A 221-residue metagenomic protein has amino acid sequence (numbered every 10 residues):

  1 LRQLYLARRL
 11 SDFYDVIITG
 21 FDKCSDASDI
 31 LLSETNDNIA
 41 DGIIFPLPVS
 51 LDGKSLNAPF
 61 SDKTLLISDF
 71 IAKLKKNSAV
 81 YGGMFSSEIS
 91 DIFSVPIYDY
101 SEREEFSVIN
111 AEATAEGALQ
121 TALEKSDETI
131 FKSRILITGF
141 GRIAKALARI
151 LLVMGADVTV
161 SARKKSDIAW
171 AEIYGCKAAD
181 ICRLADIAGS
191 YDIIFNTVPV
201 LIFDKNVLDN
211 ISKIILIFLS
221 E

Functional and structural regions predicted by a protein language model:
L1-L10, G20, F131-L152: Glycine-rich adenosine-cofactor-binding loop
R2, T19-C24, P48, M84-S90 (+1 more regions): Short, polar loop motifs at secondary-structure junctions
F13-S28, M154-Y174: NAD(P)-binding Rossmann-fold cofactor-contacting core
D15-F21, A79-F85, V158-A162, I194-T197 (+1 more regions): Short, hydrophobic beta-strand segments that form beta-sheet elements in well-ordered domains
D29-N36, K177-R183: Short acidic-hydrophobic, aromatic-tinged amphipathic segments that line or gate anion-handling sites
D41-G42, A79, R134, D192-I193 (+1 more regions): Structural motif
I44-K132: Glycine/serine-rich phosphate-binding loop and adjoining beta1-alpha1 elements at the start of nucleotide-handling
P48, D52, L66-K73, A171-E221: Rossmann-like adenosine-cofactor binding region
